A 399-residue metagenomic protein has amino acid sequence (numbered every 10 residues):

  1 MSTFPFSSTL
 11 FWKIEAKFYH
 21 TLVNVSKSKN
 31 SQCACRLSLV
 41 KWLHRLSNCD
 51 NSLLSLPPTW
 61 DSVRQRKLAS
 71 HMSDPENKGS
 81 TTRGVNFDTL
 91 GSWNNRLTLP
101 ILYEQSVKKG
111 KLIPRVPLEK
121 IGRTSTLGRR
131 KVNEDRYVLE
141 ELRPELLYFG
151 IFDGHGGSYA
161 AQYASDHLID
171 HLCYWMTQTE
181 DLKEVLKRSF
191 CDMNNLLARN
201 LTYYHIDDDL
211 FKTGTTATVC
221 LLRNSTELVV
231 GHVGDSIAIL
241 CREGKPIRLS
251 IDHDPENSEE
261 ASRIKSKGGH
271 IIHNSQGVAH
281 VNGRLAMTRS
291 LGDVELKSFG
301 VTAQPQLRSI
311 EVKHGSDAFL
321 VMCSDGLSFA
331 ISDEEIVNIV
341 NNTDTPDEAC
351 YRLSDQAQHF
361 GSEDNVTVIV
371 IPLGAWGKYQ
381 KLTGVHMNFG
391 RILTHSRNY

Functional and structural regions predicted by a protein language model:
M1-Y399: PP2C/PPM-type serine/threonine phosphatase catalytic domain
